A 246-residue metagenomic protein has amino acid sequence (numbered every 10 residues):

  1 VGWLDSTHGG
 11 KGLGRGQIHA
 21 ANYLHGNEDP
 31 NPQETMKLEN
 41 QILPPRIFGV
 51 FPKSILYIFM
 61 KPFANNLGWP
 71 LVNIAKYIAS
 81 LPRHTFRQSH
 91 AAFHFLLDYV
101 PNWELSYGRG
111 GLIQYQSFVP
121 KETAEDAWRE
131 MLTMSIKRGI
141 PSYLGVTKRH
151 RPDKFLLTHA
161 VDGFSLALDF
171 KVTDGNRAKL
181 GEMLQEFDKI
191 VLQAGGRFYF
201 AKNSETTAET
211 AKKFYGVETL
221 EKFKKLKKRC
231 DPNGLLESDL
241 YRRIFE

Functional and structural regions predicted by a protein language model:
V1-E246: Noncatalytic alpha-helical scaffold of FAD-dependent oxidoreductases
